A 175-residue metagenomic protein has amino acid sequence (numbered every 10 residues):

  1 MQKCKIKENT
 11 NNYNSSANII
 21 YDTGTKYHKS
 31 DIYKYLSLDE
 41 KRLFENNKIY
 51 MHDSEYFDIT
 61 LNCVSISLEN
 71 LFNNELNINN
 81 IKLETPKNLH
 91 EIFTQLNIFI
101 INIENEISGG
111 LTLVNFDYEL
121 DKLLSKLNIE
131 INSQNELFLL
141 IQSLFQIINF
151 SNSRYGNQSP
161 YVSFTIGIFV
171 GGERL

Functional and structural regions predicted by a protein language model:
M1-L175: Catalytic alpha/beta active-site cores
